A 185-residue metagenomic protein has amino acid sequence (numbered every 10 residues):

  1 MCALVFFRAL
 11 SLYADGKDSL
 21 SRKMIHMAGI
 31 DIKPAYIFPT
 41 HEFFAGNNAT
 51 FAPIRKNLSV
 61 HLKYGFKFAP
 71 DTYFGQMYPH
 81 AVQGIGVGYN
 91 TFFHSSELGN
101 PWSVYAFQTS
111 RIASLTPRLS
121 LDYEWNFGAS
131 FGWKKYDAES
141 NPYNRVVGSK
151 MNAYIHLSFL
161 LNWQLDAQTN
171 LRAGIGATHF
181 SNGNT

Functional and structural regions predicted by a protein language model:
A14-R55, S59-K67: Short glycine/proline- and aromatic-enriched beta-strand/turn motifs that initiate or cap beta-hairpins
D15-I25, A69-A81, A113-L121, Q164-L171: Short loop/turn motifs that connect adjacent beta-strands in outer-membrane beta-barrel proteins
M24, I54-V60, L98-V104, S149-I155: Residues that define the transmembrane beta-barrel architecture of outer-membrane proteins
H26-I30, A81-I85, V104, L119-F127 (+1 more regions): Transmembrane beta-strands of outer-membrane beta-barrel proteins
I30, V60-F66, A106-I112, W125-A129 (+2 more regions): Residues on the lipid-exposed face of transmembrane beta-strands in outer-membrane beta-barrel proteins
I32-F38, F66-F68, V87-F93, F127-K135 (+1 more regions): Transmembrane beta-strands of outer-membrane beta-barrel pores
G46-T50, F92-S95, N141-V147, G183-T185: Extracellular loop and loop/strand-boundary signature of outer-membrane beta-barrel proteins
I54-R55, F92-P101, P117, T185: Solvent-exposed loop/turn segments connecting transmembrane beta-strands in outer-membrane beta-barrel proteins
